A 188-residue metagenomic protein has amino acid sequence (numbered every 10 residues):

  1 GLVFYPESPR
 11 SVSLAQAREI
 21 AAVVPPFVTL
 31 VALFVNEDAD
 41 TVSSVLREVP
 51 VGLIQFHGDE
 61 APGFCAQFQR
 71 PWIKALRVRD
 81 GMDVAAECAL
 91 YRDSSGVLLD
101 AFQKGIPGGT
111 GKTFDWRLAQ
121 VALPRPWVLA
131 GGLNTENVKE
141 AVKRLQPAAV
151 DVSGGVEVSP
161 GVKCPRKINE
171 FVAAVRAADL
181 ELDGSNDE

Functional and structural regions predicted by a protein language model:
G1-E188: Conserved N-terminal beta1-alpha1 strand-loop-helix module at the mouth
